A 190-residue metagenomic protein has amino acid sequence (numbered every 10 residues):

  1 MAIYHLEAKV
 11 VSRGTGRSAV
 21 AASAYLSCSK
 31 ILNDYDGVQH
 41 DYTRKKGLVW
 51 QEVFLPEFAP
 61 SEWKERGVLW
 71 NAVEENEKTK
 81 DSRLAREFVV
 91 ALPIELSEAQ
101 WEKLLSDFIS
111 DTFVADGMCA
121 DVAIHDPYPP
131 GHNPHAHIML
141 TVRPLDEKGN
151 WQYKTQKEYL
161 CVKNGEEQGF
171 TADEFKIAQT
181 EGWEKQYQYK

Functional and structural regions predicted by a protein language model:
M1-K190: N-terminal nicking endonuclease/strand-transfer module with a His-rich metal-binding environment and a catalytic Tyr
